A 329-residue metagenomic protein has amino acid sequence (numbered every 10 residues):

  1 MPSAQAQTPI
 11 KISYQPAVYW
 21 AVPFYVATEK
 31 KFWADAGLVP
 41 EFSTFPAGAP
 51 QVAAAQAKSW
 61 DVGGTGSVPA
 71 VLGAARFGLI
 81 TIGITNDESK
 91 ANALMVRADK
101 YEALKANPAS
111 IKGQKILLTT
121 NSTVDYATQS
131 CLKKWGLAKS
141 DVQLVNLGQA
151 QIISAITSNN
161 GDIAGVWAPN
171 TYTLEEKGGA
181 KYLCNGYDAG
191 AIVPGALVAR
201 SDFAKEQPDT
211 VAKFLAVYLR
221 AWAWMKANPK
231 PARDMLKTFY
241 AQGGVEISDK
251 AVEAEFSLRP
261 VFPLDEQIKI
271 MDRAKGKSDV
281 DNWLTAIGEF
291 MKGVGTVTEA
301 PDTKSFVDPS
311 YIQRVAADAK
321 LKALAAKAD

Functional and structural regions predicted by a protein language model:
M1-Q5: C-terminal segment of classical bacterial N-terminal signal peptides
A6-G148, D162-A168, C184-N185, A191: Short, glycine-/small- and polar/acidic-enriched structural segments that line small-molecule recognition paths
E41, A49, K250-F262, D302-Q313: Short linear loop/turn motifs
K100, D141, Q151-D249: Pocket-lining segment of extracytoplasmic ligand-binding domains
E206-T298: Secondary-structure end/capping motifs
W283-D329: Conserved C-terminal helix/tail region of periplasmic/extracytoplasmic solute-binding proteins
